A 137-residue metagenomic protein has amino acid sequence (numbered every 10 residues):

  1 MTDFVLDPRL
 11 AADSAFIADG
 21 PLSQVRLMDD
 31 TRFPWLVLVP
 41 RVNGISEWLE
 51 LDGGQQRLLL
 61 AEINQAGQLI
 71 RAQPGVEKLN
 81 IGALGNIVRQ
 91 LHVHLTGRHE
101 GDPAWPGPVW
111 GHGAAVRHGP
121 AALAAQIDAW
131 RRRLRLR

Functional and structural regions predicted by a protein language model:
M1-R137: HIT superfamily nucleotide-processing domains
